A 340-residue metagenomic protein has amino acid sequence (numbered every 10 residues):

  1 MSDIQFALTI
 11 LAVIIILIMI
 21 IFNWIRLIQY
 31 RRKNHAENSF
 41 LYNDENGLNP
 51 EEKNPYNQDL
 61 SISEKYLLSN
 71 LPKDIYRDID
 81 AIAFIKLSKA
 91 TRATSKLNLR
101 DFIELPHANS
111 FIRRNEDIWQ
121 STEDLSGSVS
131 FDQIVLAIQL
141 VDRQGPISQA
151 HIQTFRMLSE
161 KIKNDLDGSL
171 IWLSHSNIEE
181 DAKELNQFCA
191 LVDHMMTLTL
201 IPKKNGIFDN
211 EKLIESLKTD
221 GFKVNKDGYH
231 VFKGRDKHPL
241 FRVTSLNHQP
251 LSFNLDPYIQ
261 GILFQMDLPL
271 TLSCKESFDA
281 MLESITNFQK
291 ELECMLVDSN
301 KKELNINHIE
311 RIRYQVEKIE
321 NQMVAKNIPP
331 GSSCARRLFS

Functional and structural regions predicted by a protein language model:
S2-L140, S148-M157, K161-V192, E291-S340: Charge-rich interaction surfaces and accessory domains that mediate macromolecular binding and assembly
I85-L87, I138-Q144, P202-K204, M266-L268: Short beta-strand-to-loop capping motifs
I147-L158, D209, E276-M281: Short amphipathic alpha-helical segments
H175, A182-L185, C189-F208, K212-S340: Membrane-proximal, solvent-exposed terminal domains/tails of membrane-associated proteins
